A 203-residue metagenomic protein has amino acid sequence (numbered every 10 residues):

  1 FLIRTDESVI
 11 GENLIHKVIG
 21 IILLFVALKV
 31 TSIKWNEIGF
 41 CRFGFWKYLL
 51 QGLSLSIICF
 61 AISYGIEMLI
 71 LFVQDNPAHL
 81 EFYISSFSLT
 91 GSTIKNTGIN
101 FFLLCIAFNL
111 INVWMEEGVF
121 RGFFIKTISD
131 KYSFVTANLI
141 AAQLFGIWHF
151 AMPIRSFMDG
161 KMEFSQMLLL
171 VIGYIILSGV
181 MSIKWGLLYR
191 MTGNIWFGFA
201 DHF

Functional and structural regions predicted by a protein language model:
F1-V113: Specific transmembrane helices
F102-F203: Transmembrane helix-loop-helix hairpins at the membrane interface of multi-pass integral membrane proteins
